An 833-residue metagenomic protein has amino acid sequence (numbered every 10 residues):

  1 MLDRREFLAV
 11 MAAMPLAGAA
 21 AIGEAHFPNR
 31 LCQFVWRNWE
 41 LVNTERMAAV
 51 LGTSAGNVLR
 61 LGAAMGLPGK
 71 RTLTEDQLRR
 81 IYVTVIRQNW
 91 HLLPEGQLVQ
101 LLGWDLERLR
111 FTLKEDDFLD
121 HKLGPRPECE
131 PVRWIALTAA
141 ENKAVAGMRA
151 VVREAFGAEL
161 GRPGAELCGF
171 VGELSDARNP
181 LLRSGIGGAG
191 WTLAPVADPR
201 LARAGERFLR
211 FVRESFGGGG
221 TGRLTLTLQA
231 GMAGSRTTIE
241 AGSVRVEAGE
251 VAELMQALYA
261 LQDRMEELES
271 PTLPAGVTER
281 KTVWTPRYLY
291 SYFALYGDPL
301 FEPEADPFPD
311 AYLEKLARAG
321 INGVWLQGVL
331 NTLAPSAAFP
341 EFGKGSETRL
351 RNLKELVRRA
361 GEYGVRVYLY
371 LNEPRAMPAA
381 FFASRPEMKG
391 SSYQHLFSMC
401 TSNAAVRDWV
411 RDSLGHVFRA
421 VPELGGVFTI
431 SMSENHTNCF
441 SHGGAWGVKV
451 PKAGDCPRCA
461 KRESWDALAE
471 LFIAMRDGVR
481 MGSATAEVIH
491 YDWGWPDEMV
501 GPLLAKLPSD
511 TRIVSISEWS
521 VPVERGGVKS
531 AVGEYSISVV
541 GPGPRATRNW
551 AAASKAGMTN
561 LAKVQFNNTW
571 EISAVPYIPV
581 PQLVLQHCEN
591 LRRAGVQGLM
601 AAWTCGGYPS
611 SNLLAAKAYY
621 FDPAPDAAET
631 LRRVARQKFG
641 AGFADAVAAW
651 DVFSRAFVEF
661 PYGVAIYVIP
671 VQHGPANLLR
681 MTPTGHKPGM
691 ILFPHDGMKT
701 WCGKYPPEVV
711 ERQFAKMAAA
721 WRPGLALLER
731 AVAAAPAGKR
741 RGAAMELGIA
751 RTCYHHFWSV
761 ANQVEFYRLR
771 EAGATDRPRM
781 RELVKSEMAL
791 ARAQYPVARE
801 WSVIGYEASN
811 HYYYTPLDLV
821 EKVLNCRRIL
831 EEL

Functional and structural regions predicted by a protein language model:
M1-L2: Secretory targeting signals
E6-A21: N-terminal export signals
A21-L181: Long, charge-rich, low-complexity intrinsically disordered regions
L73, K344-R351, F397-D408, A445-W446 (+3 more regions): Alpha-helix capping and helix-loop boundary segments enriched in small/acidic/polar residues
Q88, T272-G276, R419, R458-L833: Substrate-binding groove of N-acetylhexosamine-processing glycoside hydrolases
D116, A305-D306, P340-G343, S384-E387 (+5 more regions): Short secondary-structure boundary/capping segments
D120-R126, V151-E214, A233-M432, H436-A453 (+4 more regions): Feature activates predominantly on carbohydrate-active enzymes
G219-G234: Short, well-ordered secondary-structure micro-motifs within conserved domains or adaptor modules
